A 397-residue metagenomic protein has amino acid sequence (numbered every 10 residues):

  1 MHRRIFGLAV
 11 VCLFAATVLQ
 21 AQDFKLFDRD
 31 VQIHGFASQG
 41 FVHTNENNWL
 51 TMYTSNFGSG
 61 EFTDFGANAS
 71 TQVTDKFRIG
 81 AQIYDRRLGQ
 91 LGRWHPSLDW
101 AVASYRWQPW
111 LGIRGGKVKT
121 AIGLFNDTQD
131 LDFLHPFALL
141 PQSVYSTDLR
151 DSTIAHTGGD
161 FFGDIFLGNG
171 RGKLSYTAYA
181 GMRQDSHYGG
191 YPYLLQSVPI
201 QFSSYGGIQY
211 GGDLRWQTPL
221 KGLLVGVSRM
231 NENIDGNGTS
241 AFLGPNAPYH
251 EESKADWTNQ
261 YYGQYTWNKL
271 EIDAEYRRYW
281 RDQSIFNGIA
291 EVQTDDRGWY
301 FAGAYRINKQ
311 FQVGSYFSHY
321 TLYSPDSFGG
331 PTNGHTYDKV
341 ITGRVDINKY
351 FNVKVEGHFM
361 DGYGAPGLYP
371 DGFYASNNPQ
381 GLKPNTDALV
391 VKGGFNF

Functional and structural regions predicted by a protein language model:
M1-F24, F137: Cleavable N-terminal export/targeting peptides
L13-F57, F311, V345-F351, N385 (+1 more regions): Outer-membrane beta-barrel biogenesis signature
A21, N48-T51, T128-L131, Y369-P370: Short, glycine/charged-enriched secondary-structure capping and boundary segments
D23-T44, N56-S186, I208, R215-K221 (+3 more regions): Outer membrane beta-barrel
T54, A101-R106, N126, V227-F397: Outer-membrane beta-barrel pore domains
G60-F62, P96, I154-H156, G206-Q209 (+4 more regions): Membrane-spanning beta-strands of outer-membrane beta-barrel proteins
R171-K173, H187-Y193, G238-T239, F286: A short secondary-structure junction signal
Y191-G238: Loop-centered beta-sheet repeat module
